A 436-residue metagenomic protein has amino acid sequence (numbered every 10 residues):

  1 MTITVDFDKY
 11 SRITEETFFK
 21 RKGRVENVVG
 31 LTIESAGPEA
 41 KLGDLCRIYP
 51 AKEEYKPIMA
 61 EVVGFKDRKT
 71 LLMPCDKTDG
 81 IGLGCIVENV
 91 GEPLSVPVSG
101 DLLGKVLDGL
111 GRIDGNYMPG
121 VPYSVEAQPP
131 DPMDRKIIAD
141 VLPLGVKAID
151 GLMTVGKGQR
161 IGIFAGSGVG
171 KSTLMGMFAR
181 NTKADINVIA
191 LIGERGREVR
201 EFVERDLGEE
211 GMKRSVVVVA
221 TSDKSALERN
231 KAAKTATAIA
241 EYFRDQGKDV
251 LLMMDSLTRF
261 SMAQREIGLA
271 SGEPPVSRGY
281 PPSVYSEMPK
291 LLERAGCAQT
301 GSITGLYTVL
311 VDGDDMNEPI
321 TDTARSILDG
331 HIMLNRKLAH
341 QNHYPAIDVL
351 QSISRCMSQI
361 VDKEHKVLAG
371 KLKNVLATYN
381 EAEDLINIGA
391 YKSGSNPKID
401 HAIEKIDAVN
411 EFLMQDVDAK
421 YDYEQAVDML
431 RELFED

Functional and structural regions predicted by a protein language model:
M1-K105, G109-D114: N-terminal accessory targeting/assembly segments
V5-Y10, V90, L144-I149, A236 (+2 more regions): Phosphate-interacting basic helix/loop segments used at nucleotide- and nucleic-acid interfaces
T17, E54, D140-K147, G170 (+2 more regions): Short secondary-structure boundary/capping elements
R21, L42, L102, P119-V121 (+5 more regions): A generic structural signal for well-ordered coil/turn residues at beta-strand boundaries that shape enzyme active-site
N27, G37, P50, G64 (+11 more regions): Flexible glycine-/small-residue-rich
Y55-K56, L94-V98, R112-M118, M133-A139 (+3 more regions): Active-site phosphate-binding and catalytic loops of NTP-dependent enzymes
C85-V87, L94, D101, D114-Q159 (+3 more regions): P-loop NTPase nucleotide-binding/switch module
G151-L152, G158-D436: P-loop NTPase catalytic core
